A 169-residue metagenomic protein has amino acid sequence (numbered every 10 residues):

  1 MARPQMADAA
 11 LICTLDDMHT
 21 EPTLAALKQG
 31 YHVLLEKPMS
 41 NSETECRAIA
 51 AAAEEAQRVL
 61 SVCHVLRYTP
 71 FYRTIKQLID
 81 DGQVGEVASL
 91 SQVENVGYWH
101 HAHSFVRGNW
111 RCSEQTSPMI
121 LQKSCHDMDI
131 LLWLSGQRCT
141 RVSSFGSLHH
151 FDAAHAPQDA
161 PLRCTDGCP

Functional and structural regions predicted by a protein language model:
M1-A52: Beta-loop-alpha module in the N-terminal Rossmann-like domain of NAD(P)-dependent dehydrogenases, especially those
L15, P38, H64-R67, E94: Structured beta->alpha junctions
L27, A50, E54, K76-I79 (+1 more regions): A structural alpha-helix within SAM-dependent methyltransferase catalytic domains
A48-V65, G85-Q92: Rossmann-fold dehydrogenase core element
L66-P169: Predominantly a Rossmann-like dinucleotide-binding segment in NAD(P)-dependent oxidoreductases
